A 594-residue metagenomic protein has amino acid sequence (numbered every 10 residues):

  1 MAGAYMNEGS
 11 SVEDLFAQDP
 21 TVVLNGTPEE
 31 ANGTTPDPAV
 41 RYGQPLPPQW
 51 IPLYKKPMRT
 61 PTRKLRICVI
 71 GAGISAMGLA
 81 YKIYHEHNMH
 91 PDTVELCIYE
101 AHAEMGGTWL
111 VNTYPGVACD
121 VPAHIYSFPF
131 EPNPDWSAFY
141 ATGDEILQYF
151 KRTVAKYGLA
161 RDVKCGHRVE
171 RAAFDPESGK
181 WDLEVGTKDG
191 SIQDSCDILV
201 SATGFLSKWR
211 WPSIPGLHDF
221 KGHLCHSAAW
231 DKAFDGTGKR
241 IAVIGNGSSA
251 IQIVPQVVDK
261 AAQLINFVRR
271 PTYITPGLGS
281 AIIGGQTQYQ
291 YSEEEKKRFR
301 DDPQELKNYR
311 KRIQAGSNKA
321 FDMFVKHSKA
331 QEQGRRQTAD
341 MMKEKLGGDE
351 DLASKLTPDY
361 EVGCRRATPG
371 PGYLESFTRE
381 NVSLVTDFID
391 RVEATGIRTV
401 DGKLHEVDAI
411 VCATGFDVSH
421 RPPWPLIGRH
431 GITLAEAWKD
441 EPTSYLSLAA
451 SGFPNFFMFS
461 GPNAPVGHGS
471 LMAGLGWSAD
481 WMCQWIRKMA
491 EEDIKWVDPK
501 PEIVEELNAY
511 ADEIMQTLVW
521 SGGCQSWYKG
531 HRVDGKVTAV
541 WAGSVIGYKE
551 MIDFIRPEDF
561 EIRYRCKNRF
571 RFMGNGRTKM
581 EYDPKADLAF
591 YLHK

Functional and structural regions predicted by a protein language model:
A2-I67, A72, M77-H218, A233 (+2 more regions): N-terminal FAD-binding dinucleotide-binding subdomain shared by FAD-dependent oxidases/monooxygenases
K221, F234-D235, I241-I244: A conserved hydrophobic secondary-structure block that centers on an alpha-helix together with its immediately flanking
W230: Short, acidic/glycine-rich phosphate-metal binding loop used to engage nucleotide
K239-A261: Rossmann-like NAD(P)H-binding beta-loop-alpha module
